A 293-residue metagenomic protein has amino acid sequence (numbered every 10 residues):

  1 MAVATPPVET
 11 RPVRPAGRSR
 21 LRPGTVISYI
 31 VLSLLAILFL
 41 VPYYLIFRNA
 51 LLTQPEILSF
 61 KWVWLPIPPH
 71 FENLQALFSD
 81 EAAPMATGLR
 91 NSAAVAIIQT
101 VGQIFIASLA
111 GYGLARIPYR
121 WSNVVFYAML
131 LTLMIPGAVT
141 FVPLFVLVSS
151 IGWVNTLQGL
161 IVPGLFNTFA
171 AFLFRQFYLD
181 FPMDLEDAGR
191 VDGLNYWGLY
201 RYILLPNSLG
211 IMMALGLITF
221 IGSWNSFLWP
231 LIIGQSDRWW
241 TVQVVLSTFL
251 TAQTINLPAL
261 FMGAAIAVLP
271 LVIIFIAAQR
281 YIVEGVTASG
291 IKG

Functional and structural regions predicted by a protein language model:
M1-L21: Short, Lys/Arg-rich, polar N-terminal cytosolic tail immediately upstream of the first transmembrane signal-anchor
T25-G293: A structural signal for multi-pass alpha-helical bundles of membrane permease subunits that mediate small-molecule
